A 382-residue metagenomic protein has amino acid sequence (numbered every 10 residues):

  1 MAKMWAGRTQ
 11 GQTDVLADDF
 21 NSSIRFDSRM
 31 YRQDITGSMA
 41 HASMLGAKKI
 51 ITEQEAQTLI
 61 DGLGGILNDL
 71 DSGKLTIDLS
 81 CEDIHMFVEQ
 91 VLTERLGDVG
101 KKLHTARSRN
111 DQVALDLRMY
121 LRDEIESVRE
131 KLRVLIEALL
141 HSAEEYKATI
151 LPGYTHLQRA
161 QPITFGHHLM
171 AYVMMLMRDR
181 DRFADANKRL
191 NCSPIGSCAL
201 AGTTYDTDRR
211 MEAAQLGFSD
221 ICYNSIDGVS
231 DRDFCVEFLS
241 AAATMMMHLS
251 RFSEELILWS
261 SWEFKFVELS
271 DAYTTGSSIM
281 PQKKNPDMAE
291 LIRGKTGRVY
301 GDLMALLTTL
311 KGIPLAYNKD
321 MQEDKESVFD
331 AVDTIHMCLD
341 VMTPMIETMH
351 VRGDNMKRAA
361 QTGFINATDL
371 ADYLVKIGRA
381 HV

Functional and structural regions predicted by a protein language model:
M1-G202, T207-A214, T275-S277, D287 (+1 more regions): A helix-coil-helix interface module used to build multimeric assemblies and to scaffold catalytic/cofactor sites
M1-G37, D98-V99, Q282-H381: Glycine-rich cofactor/substrate-binding loops
A40-S43, M119, D123, V236-S240 (+1 more regions): Positions in alpha-helical segments
A42, L63, L139, A242 (+2 more regions): Short alpha-helical scaffolding segments that buttress acidic/His motifs in well-ordered protein cores
I50-I51, F218, R379-A380: Helix N-cap/coil-helix junction residues
G62-D69, L269-Q282, A360-T368: Short, mixed-charge aromatic SLiMs
R118, R122, R129, E144 (+4 more regions): Charged, flexible cofactor/metal-binding loops and thiol motifs
